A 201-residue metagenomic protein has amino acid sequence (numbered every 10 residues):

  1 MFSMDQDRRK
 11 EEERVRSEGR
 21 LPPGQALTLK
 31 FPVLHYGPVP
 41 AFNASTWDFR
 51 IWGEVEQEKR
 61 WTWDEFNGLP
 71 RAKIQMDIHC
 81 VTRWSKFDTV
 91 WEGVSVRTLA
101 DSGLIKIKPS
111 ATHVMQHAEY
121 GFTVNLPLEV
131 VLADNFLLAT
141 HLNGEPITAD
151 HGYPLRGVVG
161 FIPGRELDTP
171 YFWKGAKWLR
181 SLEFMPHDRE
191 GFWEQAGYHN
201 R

Functional and structural regions predicted by a protein language model:
M1-R50, V55, R60-W63, S102-R201: Extended, aromatic/histidine-rich regions of cofactor-dependent oxidoreductases associated with respiratory
P38, I78-D88: Second-shell loop/turn segments in exported
I51, C80, V96: Hydrophobic/aromatic pocket-lining and membrane-interface residues
E58-T82: Flexible, low-complexity segments enriched for small/polar residues
T89-G93: Solvent-exposed, acidic/flexible segments
